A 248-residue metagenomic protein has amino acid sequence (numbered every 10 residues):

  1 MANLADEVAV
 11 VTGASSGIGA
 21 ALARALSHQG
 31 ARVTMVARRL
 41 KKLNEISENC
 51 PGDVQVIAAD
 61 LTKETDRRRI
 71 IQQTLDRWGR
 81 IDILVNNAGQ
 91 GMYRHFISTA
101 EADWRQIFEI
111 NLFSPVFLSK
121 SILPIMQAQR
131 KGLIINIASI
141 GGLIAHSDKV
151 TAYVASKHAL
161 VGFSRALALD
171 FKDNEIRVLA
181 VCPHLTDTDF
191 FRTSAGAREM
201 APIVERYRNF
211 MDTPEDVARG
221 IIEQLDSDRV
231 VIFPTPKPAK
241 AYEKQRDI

Functional and structural regions predicted by a protein language model:
S15-S16: Conserved glycine-rich cofactor-binding loop
Q29-E45: Conserved glycine-rich Rossmann-like NAD(P)H-binding loop of the short-chain dehydrogenase/reductase
H95-F96, D103-R105: Substrate-binding pocket helix/loop in short-chain dehydrogenase/reductase
S119, S156: Active-site helix of classical SDR
P124, L169-D170: Alpha-helical segment proximal to the catalytic Tyr-Lys
S139: Residue(s) in the substrate-gating loop at a strand-loop-helix junction that position the organic substrate next
A180, E199-A241: C-terminal helical subdomain
